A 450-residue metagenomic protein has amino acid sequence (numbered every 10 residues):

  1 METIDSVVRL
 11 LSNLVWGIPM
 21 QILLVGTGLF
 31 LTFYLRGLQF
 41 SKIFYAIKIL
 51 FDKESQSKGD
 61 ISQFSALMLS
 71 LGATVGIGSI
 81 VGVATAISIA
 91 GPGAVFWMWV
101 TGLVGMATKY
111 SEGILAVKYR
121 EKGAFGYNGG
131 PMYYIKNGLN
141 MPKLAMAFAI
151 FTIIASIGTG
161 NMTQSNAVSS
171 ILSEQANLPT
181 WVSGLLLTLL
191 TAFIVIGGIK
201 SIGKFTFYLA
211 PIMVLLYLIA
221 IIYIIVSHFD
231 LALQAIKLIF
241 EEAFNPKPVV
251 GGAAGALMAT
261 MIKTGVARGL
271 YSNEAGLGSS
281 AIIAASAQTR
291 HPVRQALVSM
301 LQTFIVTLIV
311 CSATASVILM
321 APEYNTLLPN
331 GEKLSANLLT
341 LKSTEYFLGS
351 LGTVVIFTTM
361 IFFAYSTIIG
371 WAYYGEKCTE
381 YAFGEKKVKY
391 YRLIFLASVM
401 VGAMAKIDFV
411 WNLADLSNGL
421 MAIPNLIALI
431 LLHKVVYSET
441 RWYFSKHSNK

Functional and structural regions predicted by a protein language model:
M1-I77, S88-G93, G105, M400 (+1 more regions): N-terminal alpha-helical transmembrane segments of multi-pass membrane transport and channel/translocase proteins
T3-I4, M20, L35-Q39, S79-V83 (+6 more regions): Transmembrane helix-loop junctions in multi-pass membrane proteins
L23-F30, Y34-I47, N166-L172, L178-F240 (+2 more regions): Membrane-interface loop-to-helix entry segments
L23-G26, A145-T152, E174-I199, L215-L216 (+2 more regions): Transmembrane alpha-helical segments of multi-pass small-molecule transport proteins
F30-T32, T101-F125, P131-I194, T358-T367: Helix-loop-helix module between adjacent transmembrane segments
G37-Q63, T85-V95, A107-L139, Y324-F347 (+3 more regions): Flexible loop linkers connecting adjacent transmembrane helices in multi-pass alpha-helical membrane transporters
S57-I89, L115-K118, A124-M132, K136 (+3 more regions): Alpha-helical membrane segments and immediately flanking helix-loop junctions that form or couple to the substrate/ion
Y110-Y119, A124, I222-L238, V250-G252 (+3 more regions): Extracellular/periplasmic helix-exit of transmembrane alpha-helices
